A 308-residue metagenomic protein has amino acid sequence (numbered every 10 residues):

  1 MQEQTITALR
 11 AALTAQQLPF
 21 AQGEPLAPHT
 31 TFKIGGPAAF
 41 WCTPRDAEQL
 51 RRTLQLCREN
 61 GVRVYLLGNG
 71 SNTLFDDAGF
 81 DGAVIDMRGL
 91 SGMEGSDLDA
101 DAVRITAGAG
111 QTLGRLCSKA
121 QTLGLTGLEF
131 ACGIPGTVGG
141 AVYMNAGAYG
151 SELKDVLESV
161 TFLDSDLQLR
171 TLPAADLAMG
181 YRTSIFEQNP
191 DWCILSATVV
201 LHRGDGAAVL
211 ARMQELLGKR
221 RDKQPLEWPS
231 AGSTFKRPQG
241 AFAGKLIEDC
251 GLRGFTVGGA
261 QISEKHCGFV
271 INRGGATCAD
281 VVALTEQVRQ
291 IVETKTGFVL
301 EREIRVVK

Functional and structural regions predicted by a protein language model:
Q2-V138: Anion-binding (especially nucleotide phosphate/pyrophosphate-binding) glycine-rich loop and adjoining beta-alpha core
A21-Q22, T30, T73, L163-E286 (+1 more regions): Phosphate/pyrophosphate- and phosphate-bearing ligand-binding catalytic cores of soluble enzymes
G35, C42-A47, L74-E94, Y143-P173 (+1 more regions): Structural signature of FAD isoalloxazine-binding scaffolds in flavoprotein oxidoreductases
A38, S71-F75, Q111-L113, G139-Y143 (+4 more regions): Short, flexible micro-motifs
N60, L67-N69, V156, W228-P229 (+1 more regions): Short, basic and Ser/Thr-rich N-terminal targeting/leader segments
N72-T73, C117-A120, L128-C132, N145-E152 (+2 more regions): A generic local secondary-structure boundary/capping motif
L90, Q111-L113, G133-P135, G139 (+6 more regions): Short acidic/polar capping segments at secondary-structure boundaries
L113-C117, A131, P135, G139 (+3 more regions): Hydrophobic, well-ordered secondary-structure segments
